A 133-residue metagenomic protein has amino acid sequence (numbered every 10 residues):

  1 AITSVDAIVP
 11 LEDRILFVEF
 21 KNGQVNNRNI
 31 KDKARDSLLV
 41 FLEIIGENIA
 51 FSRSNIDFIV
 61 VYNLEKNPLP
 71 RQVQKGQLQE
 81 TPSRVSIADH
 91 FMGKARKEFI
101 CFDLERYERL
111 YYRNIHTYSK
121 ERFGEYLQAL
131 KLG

Functional and structural regions predicted by a protein language model:
A1-I2: Short N-terminal edge-element motif at the start of the domain
A7-V9, R14-N22, S37: Conserved catalytic cores of phosphodiester-cleaving nucleases, focusing on short active-site segments
N22-E80, I87, F91-G93: Catalytic cores of nucleic-acid endonucleases
K75-G133: Polybasic (Lys/Arg-rich)
